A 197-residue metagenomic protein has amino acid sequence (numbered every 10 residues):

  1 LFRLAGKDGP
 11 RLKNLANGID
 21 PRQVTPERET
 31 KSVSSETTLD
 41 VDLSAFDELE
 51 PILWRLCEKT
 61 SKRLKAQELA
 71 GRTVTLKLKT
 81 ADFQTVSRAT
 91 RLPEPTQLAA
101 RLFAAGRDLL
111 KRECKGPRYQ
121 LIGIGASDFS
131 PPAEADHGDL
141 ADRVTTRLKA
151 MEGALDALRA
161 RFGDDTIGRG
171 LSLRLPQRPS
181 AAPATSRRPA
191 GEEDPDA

Functional and structural regions predicted by a protein language model:
L1-Y119, D196-A197: DNA-contacting surface of Y-family translesion DNA polymerases
E94-A197: Acidic, metal-coordinating catalytic segment for phosphate/diphosphate chemistry, firing primarily on the Nudix
